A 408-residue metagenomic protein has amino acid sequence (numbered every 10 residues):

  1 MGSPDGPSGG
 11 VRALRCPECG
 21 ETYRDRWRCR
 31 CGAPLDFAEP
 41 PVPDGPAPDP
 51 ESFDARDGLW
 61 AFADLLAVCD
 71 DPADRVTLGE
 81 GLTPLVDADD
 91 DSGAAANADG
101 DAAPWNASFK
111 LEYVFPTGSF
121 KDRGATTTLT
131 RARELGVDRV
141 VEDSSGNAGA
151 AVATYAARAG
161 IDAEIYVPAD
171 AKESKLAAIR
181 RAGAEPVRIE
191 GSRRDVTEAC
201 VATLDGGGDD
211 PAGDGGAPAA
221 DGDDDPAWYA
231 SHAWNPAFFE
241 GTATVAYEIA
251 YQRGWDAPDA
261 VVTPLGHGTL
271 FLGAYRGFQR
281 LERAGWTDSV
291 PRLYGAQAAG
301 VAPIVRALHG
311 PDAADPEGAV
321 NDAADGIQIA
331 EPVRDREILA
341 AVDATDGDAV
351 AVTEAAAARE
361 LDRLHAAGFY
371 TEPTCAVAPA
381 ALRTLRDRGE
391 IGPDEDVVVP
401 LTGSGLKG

Functional and structural regions predicted by a protein language model:
M1-G408: PLP-dependent amino-acid enzyme catalytic core
